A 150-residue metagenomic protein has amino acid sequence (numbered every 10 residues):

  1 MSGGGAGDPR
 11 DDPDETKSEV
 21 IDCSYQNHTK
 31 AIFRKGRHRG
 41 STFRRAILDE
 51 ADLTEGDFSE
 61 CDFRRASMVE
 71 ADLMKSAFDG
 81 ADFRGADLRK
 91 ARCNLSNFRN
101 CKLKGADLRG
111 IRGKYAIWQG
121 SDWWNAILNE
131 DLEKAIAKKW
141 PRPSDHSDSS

Functional and structural regions predicted by a protein language model:
M1-S150: Tandem repeat scaffolds
